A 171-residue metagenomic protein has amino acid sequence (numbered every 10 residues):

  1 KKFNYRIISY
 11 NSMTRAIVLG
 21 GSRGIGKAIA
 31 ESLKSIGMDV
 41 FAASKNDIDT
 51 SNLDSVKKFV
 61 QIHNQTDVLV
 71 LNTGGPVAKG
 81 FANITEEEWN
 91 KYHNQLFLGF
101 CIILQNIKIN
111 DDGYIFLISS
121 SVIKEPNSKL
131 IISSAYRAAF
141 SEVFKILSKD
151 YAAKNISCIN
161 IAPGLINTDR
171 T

Functional and structural regions predicted by a protein language model:
L19, T66-G74, L96, L117 (+1 more regions): Rossmann-fold scaffold of SDR-type NAD(P)-dependent oxidoreductases
S22, A30: N-terminal Rossmann NAD(P)H-binding glycine-rich loop of SDR-like oxidoreductase domains
R23, G74-V77, S121: Flexible cofactor-recognition loop at the NAD(P)H-binding site of Rossmann-like short-chain dehydrogenase/reductase
A43-D54: Rossmann-fold cofactor-recognition segment
V70, G99-I107, V143-F144: Hydrophobic positions on the long internal alpha-helix of Rossmann-like NAD(P)-dependent oxidoreductase domains
G75, A82-I102, F116, S133 (+1 more regions): Catalytic Tyr-X3-Lys loop
K79, I156, L165-T171: Short beta-loop-alpha junction of Rossmann-like oxidoreductase domains
F116-F140, F144-A153, L165-I166: Catalytic loop of short-chain dehydrogenase/reductase
